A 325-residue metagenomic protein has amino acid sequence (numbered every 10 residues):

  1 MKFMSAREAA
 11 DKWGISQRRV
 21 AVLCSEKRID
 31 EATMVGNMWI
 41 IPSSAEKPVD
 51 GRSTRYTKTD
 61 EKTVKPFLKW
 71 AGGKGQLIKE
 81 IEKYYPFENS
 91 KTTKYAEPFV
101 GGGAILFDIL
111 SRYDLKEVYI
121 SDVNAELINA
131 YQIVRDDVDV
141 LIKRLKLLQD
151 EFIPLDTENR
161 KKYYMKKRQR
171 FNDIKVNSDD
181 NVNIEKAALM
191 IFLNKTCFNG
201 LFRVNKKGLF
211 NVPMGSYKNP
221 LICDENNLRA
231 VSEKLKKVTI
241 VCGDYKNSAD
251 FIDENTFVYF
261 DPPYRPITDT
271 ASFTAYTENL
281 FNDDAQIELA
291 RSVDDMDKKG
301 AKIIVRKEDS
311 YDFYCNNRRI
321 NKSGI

Functional and structural regions predicted by a protein language model:
M1-R19: Polyanion-binding surface elements
A21-E26: Residue-level detection of the helix-turn-helix DNA-binding "recognition helix"
I29-R55: Short helix-start
T57-K94, F99, A104-I105: S-adenosyl-L-methionine
Y95-I109, I120-N124, Y131, I191 (+4 more regions): Conserved proline-anchored active-site loop of SAM-dependent methyltransferases that bridges a beta-strand
R112-K236: Class I S-adenosyl-L-methionine-dependent methyltransferase module
L209-Y217, Y264-Q286: Mobile active-site "lid"/loop adjacent to the S-adenosyl-L-methionine
E278-I325: Long, positively charged, glycine-interspersed low-complexity recognition regions
